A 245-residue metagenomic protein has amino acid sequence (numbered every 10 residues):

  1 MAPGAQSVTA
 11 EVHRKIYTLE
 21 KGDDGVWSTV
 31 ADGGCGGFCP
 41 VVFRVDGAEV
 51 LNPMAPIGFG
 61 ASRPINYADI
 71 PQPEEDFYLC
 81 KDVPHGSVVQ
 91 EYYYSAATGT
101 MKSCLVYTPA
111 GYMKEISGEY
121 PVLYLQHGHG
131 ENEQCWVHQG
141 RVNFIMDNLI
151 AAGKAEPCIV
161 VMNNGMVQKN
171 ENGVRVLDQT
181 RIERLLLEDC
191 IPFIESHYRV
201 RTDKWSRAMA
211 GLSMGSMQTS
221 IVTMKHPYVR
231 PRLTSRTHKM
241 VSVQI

Functional and structural regions predicted by a protein language model:
M1-Y17, K21-I245: Non-catalytic cap/lid and distal C-terminal segments of serine-dependent acyl enzymes
